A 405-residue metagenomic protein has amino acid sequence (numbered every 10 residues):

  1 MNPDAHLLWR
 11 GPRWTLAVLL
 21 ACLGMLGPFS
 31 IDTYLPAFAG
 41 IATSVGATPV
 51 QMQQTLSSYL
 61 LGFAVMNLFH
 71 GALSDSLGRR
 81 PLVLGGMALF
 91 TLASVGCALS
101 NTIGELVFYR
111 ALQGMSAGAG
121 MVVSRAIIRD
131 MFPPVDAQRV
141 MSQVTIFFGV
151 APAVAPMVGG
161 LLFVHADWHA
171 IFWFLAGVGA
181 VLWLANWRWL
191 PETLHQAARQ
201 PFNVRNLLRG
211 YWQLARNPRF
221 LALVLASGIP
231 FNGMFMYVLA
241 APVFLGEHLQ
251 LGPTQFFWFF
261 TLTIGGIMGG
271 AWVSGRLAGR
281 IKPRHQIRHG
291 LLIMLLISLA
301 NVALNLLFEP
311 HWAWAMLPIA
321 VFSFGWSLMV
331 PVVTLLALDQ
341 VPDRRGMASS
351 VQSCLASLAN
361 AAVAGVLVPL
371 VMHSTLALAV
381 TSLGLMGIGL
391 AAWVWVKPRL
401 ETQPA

Functional and structural regions predicted by a protein language model:
N2-W9, T193-V224: Juxtamembrane intracellular "pre-TM" segments in multi-pass secondary transporters
G46, G78, L99-E105, P133 (+1 more regions): Helix-breaking motifs and short loop linkers at transmembrane-helix boundaries and internal kinks in secondary membrane
V65-G104: Conserved MFS/SLC helix-loop-helix module at the cytosolic interface between two early adjacent transmembrane helices
P81-V95, Q286-N301: Structural signature of the two symmetry-related core transmembrane helices
L89, A93-G96, G104-L112, A313-I319: Paired small-residue
E105, S142-R188: Helix-loop-helix hairpin linking two adjacent transmembrane segments in secondary transporters
Y109-V150: Cytoplasmic helix-loop-helix junction between adjacent transmembrane helices in 12-TM secondary transporters
L336-M372, S382: A late C-terminal transmembrane helix in Major Facilitator Superfamily
